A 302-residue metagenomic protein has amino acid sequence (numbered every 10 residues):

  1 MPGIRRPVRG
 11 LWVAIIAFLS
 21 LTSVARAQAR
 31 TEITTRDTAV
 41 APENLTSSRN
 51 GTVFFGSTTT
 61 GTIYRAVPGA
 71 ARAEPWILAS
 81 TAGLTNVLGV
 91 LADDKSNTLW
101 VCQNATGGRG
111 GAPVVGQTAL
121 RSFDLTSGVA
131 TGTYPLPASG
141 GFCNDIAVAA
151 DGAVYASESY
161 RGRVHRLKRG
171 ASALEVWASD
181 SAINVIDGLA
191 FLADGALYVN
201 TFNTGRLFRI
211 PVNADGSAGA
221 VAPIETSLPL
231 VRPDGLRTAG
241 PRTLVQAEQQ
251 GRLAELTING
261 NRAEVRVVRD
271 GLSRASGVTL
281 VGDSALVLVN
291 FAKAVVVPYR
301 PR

Functional and structural regions predicted by a protein language model:
P2-W12: Bacterial N-terminal signal peptides that target proteins for export
W12-S20: Bacterial N-terminal signal peptides
R30-T35, R72-S80, V129-L136, A173-S179 (+2 more regions): A short beta-strand motif characteristic of beta-propeller blades
R36-V53, T81-G107, L136-V154, D180-L197 (+4 more regions): Beta-rich, blade/repeat-based domains predominating in secreted/periplasmic proteins but also intracellular
T59, R109-Q117, S159-Y160, F202-N203: Short, solvent-exposed loop/turn segments at conserved positions within beta-propeller repeat blades
T62-Y64, A119-R121, R163-H165, R206-F208 (+2 more regions): A short loop-to-beta-strand structural motif that recurs across blades of beta-propeller domains
V67-A71, D124-G128, K168-S172, P211-G216 (+2 more regions): Short loop/turn segments that connect beta-strands within beta-propeller blades
V114-A149: Asp-box/WD-like beta-propeller blade repeats and closely related beta-sheet repeat scaffolds
